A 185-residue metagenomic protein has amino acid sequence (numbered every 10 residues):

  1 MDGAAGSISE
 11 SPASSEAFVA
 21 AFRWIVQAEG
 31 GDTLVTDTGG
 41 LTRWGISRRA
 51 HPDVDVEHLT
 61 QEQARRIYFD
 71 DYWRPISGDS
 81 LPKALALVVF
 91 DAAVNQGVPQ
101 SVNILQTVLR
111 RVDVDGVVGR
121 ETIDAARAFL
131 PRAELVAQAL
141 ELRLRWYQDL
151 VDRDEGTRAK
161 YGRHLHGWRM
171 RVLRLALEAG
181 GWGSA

Functional and structural regions predicted by a protein language model:
M1-A185: Cell-wall polysaccharide-cleaving catalytic domain and substrate-binding groove, primarily in peptidoglycan/chitin
